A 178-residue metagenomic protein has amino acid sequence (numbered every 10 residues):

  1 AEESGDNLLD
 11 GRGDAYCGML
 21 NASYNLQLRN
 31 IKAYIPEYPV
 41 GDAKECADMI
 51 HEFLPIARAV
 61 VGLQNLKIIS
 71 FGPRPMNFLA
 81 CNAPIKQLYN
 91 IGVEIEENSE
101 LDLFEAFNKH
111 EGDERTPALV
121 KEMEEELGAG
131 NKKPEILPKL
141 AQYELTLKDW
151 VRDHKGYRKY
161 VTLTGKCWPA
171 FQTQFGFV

Functional and structural regions predicted by a protein language model:
A1-V178: An N-terminal assembly and electron-transfer interface module characteristic of large anaerobic redox and radical
